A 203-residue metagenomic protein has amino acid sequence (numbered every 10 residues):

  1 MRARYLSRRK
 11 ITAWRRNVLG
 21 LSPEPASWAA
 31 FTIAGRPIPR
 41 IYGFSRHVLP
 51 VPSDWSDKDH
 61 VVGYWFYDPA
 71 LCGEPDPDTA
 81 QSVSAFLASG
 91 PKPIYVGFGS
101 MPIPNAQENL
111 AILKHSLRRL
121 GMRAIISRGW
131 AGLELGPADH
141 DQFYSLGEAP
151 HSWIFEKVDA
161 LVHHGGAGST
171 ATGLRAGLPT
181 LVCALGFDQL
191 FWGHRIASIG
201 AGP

Functional and structural regions predicted by a protein language model:
M1, F191-P203: Active-site-proximal loop->helix
M1-P93, S100-I112, R118-M122, P137: Nucleotide-sugar-dependent glycosyltransferase catalytic domains
Y64, G99, G129, C183-L185: Cofactor-binding loop segments of dinucleotide-utilizing enzymes, especially the Rossmann-like FAD- and NAD(P)+-binding
V96, A124-I126, V182: Structural beta-sheet core signal
G121, S127-A149: Nucleotide-activated donor-binding/catalytic signature segment of Leloir-type glycosyltransferases, i.e., the conserved
F143, T180, I199-P203: A short acidic/histidine/glycine-rich donor-binding loop in glycosyltransferase catalytic cores
L146-R195: A donor-sugar binding/catalytic signature common to diverse glycosyltransferases and related nucleotide-sugar
